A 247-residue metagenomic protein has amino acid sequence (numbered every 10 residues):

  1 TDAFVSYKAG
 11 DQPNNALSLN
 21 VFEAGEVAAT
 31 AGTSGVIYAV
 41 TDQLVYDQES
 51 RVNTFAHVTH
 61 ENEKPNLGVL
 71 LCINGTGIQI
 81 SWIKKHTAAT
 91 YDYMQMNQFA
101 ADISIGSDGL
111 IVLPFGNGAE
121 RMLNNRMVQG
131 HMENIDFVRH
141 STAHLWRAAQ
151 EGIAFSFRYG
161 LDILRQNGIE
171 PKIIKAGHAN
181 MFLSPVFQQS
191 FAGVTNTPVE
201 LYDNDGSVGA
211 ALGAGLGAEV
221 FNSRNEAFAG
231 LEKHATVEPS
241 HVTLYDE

Functional and structural regions predicted by a protein language model:
D2, A9-E26: Conserved phosphate-binding catalytic cores of ATP/NTP-utilizing and phosphoryl-transfer enzymes
D2-A3, A24, V69, A143: Alpha-helical hydrophobic/aromatic positions enriched in membrane-embedded helices and signal peptides
A3-Y7, P198-L201: Short pre-catalytic strand/loop immediately N-terminal to key active-site residues, enriched for Gly-Thr
V5-A9, H131-E133: Helical "lid/coupling" subdomains associated with nucleotide-phosphate turnover
N14-S18, G35-A39, V112: Short beta-strand scaffold segments in enzyme catalytic cores
A28-A29, Y38: Conserved active-site beta-strand element of glycosyltransferases/polysaccharide synthases
A39-E247: Glycine/Thr-rich phosphate-binding loops that ligate phosphate moieties of nucleotide and other phosphorylated ligands
